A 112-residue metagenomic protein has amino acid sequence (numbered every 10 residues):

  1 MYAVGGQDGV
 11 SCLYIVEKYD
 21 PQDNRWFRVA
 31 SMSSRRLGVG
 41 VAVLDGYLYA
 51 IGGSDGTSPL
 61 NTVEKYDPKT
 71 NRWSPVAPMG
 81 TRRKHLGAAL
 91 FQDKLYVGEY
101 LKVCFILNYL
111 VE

Functional and structural regions predicted by a protein language model:
M1-E112: Kelch-like beta-propeller repeat domains
